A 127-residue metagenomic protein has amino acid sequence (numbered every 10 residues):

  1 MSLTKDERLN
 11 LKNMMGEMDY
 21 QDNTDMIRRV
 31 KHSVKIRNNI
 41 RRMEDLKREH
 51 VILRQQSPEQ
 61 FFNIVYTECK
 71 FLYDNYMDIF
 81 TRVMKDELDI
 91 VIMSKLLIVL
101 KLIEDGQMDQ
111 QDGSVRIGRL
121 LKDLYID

Functional and structural regions predicted by a protein language model:
S2-D127: Acidic, Ser/Pro/Thr-rich low-complexity regulatory regions and the short amphipathic helical interaction modules they
